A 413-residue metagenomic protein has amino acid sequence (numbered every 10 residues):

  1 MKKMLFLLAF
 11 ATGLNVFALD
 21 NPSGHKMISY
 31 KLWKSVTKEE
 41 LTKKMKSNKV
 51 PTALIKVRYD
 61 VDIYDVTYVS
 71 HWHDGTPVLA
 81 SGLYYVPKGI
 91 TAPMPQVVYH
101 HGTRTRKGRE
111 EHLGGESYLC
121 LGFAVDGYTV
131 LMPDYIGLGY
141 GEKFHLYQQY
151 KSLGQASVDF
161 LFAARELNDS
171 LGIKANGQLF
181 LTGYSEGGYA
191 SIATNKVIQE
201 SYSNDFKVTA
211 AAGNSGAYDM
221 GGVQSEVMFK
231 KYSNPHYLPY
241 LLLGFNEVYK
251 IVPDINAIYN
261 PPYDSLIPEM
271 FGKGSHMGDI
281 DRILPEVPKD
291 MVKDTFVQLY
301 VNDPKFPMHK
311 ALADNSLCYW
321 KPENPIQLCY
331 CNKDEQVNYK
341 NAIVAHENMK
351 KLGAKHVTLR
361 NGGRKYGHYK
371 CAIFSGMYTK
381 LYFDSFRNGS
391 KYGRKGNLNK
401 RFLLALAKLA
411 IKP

Functional and structural regions predicted by a protein language model:
L19-T91: Catalytic-loop region of hydrolases
W72-S81, Y85-V125, Y140: Short, surface-exposed "cap/lid" segments of acyl-processing enzymes
V86-P93, F162-T182, S201-F206: Gly/Ser-rich "nucleophile elbow"/oxyanion-hole loop immediately N-terminal to the catalytic nucleophile in hydrolases
Y147-D169: Alpha/beta-hydrolase active-site loop
T194, N324-I326, N338-M349: Short alpha-helix in the alpha/beta-hydrolase fold that links the catalytic acid
N214-Y319: Accessory cap/linker subdomain of secreted extracellular hydrolases
P304, M308-K310, Q336, I343-V344 (+1 more regions): C-terminal catalytic histidine-bearing segment of alpha/beta-hydrolase fold enzymes
P322, Q327-D334: Short beta-strand/loop motif that positions the catalytic acidic residue of the alpha/beta-hydrolase fold
